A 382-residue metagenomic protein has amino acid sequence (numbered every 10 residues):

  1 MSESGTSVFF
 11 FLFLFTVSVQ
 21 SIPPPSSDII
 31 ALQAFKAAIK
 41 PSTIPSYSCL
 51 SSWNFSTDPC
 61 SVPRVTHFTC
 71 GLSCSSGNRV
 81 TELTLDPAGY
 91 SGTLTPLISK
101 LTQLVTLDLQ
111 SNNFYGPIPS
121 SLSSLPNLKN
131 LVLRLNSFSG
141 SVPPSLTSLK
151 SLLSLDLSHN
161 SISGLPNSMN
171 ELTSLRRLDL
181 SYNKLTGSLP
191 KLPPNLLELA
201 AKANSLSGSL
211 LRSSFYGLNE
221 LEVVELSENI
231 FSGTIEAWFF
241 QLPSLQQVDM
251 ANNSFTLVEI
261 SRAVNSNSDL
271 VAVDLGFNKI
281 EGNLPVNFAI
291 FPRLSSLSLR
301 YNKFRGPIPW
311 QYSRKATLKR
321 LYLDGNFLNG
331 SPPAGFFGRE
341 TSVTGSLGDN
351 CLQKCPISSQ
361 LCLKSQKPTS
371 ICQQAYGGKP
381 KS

Functional and structural regions predicted by a protein language model:
E3-T69, K379: Surface-exposed cap/linker segments adjacent to membranes
L32, P41, L197, L218-E222 (+5 more regions): Membrane-proximal ectodomain caps of single-pass cell-surface receptors
S73-S121: LRR N-terminal entry segment and analogous cap-like coil->beta motifs
S76, K100, S123-S124, S145-S148 (+8 more regions): C-terminal capping segment of individual leucine-rich repeats
A88, N112, L133-N136, L157-N160 (+8 more regions): Consensus "Asn ladder" position of solenoid repeat domains
L94-S99, I118-S120, S139-P144, I162-M169 (+8 more regions): The feature encodes a structural signal of leucine-rich repeats
Q110-H159: Right-handed parallel beta-helix
